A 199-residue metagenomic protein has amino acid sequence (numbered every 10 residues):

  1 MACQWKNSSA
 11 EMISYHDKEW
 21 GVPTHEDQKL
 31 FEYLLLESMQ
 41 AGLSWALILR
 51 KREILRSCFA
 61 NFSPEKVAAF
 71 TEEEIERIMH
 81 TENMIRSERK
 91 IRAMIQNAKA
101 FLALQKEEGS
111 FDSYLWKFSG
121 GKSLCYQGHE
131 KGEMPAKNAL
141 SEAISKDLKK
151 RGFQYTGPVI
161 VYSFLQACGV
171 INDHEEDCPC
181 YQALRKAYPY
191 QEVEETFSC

Functional and structural regions predicted by a protein language model:
M1-C199: HhH-family (HhH-GPD) DNA N-glycosylase catalytic core used in base-excision repair
